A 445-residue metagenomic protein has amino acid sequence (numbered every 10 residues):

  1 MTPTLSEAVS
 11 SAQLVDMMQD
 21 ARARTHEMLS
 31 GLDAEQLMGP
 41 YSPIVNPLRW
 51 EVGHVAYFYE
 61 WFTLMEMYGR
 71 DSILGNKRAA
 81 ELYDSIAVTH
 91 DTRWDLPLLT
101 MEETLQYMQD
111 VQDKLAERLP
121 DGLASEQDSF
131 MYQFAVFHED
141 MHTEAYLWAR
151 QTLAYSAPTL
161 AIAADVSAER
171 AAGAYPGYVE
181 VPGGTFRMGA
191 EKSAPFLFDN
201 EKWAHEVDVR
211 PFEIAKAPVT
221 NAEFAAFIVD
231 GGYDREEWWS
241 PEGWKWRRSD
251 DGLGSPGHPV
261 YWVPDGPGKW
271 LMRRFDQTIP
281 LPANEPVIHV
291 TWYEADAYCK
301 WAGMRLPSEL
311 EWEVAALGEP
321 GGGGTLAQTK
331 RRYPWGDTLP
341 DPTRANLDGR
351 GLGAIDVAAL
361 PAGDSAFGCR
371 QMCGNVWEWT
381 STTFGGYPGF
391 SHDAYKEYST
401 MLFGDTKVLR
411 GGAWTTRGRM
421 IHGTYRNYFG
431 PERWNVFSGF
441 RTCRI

Functional and structural regions predicted by a protein language model:
M1-N46, W50-Y57, F62-I73, A79-K114 (+13 more regions): Disulfide-stabilized, aromatic/cysteine-rich ligand-recognition loop
A135, E139-M141, A145, T152-E169 (+3 more regions): Functional-site microenvironments in short loops/helix caps that host divalent-cation chemistry
